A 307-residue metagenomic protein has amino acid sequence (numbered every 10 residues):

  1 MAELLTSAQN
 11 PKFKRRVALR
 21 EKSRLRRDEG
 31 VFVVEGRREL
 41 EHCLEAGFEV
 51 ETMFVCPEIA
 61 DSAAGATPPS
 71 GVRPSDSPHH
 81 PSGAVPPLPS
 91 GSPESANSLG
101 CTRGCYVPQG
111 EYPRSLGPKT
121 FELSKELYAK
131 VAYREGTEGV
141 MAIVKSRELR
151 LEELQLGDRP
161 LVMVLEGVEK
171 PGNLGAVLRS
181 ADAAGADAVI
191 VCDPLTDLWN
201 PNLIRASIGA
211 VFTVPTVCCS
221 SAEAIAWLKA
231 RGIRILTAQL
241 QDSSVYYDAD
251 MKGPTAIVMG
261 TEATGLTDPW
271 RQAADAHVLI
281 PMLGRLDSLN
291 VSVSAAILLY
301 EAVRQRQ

Functional and structural regions predicted by a protein language model:
M1-D61, L195-T196: Boundary-proximal intrinsically disordered activation/regulatory segments immediately upstream of a helical core
G36, E169-A176, L289-S294: Amphipathic alpha-helical repeat scaffolds
E45, F121-E126, I143-V144, E148-D242: RNA substrate-binding interface of SAM-dependent RNA methyltransferases
G65-S75, H79-L88, L99-E111: Intrinsic, low-complexity polybasic segments
P113-T137: Glycine/small-residue-rich loop that forms an oxyanion/phosphate-binding "nest" at active or ligand-binding sites
G139-A142, A183-A184, L195-A210, D268-Q307: Structured adenosyl-cofactor binding patch, chiefly the S-adenosyl-L-methionine
T237-L286, N290: Active-site/ligand-binding-proximal alpha/beta "capping" segment
